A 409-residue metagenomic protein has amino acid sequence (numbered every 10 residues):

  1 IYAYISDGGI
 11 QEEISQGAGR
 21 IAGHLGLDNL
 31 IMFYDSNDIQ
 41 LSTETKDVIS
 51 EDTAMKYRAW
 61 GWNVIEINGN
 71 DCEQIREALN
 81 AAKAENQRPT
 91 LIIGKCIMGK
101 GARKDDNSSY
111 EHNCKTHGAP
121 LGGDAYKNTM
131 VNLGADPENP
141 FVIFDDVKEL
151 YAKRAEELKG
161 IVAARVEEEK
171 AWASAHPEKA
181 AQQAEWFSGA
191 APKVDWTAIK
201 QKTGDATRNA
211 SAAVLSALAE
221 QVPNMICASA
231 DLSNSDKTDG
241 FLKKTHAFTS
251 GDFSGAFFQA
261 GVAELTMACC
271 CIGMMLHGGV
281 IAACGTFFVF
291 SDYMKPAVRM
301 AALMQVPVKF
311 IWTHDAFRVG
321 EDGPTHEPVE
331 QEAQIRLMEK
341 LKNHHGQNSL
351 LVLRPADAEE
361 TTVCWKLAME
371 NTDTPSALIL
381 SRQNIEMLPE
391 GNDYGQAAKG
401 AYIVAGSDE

Functional and structural regions predicted by a protein language model:
I1-A152, L341-E409: Glycine-rich ThDP/TPP pyrophosphate-binding loop and its adjacent helix/strand module within ThDP-dependent enzymes
I1-Y2, E149, K153-K399: Thiamine diphosphate
